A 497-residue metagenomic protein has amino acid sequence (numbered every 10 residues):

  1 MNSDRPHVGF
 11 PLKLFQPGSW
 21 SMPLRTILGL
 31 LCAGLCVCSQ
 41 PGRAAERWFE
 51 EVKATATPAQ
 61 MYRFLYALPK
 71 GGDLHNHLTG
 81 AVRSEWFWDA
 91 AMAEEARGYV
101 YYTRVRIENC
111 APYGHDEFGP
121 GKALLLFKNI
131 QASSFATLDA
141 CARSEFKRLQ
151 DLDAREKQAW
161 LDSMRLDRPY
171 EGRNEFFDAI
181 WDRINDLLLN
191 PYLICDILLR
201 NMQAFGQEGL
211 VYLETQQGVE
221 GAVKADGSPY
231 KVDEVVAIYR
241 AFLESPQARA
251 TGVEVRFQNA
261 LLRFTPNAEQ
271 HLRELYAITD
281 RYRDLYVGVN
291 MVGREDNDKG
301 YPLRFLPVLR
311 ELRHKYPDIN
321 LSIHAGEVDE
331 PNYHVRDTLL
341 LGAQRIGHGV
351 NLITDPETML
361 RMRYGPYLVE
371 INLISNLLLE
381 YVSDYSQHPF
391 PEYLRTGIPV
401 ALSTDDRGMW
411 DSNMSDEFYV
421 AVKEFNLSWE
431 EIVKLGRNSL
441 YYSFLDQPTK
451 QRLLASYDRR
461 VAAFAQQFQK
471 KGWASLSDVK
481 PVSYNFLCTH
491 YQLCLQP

Functional and structural regions predicted by a protein language model:
D4-L28: Bacterial N-terminal signal peptides that target proteins for export
I27-V37: Bacterial N-terminal signal peptides
L35-E46: Bacterial Sec-dependent signal peptides at the C-terminal "C-region" and cleavage site
A44-L321, E327-R345, N351-L368, L373-P497: Metal-cofactor-binding active-site regions of metalloenzymes
